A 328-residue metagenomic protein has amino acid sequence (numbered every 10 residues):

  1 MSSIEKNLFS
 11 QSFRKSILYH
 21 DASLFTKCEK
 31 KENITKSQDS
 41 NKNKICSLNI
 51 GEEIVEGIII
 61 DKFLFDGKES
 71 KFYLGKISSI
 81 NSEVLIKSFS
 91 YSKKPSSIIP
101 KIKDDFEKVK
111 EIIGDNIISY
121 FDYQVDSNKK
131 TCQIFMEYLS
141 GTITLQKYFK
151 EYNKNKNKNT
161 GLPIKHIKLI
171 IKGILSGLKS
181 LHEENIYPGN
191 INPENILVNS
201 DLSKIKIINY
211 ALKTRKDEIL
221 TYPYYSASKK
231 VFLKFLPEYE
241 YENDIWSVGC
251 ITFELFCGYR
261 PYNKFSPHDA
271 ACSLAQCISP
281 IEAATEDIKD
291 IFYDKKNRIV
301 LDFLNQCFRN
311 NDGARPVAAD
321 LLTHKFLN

Functional and structural regions predicted by a protein language model:
K71-K76, I80-Y91: Glycine-rich ATP phosphate-binding loop
S92-I112: The N-lobe alphaC helix and its flanking beta3-alphaC-beta4 segment of protein kinase-like domains, centered on
S119-C132: Short beta-strand micro-motifs within the conserved protein kinase catalytic domain, predominantly in the N-lobe
K129-I143: Conserved short submotifs of the Hanks-type protein kinase catalytic core that shape the nucleotide-binding pocket
I170-I171: Activation segment signature within eukaryotic-like protein kinase domains
H182-N199: Catalytic-loop of the protein kinase fold
R309-A314, A318-N328: Terminal C-lobe "cap" of eukaryotic-type protein kinase domains
